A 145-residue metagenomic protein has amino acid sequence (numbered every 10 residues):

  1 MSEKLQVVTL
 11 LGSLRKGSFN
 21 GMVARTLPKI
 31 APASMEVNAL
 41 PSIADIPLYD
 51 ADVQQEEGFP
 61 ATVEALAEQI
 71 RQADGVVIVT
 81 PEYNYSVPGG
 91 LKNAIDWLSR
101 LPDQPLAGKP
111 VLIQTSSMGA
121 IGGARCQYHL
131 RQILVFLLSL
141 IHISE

Functional and structural regions predicted by a protein language model:
S2-E3, L106: Short, flexible coil/linker segments at domain boundaries that flank nucleotide/cofactor-interacting
E3-P32: N-terminal beta1-alpha1 ligand-phosphate binding loop
Q6, E36, P110: Residues at the starts of beta-strands that form the adenosine-phosphate
G12-S13, S42, S116: Cofactor-binding loop segments of dinucleotide-utilizing enzymes, especially the Rossmann-like FAD- and NAD(P)+-binding
P28-P47: N-terminal glycine-rich anion-binding loop in soluble enzyme alpha/beta folds
S42-G58: N-terminal beta-loop-helix "entrance" segment that forms/cooperates in small-molecule cofactor or anionic ligand
G58-L137: Helix-loop-strand module that forms the ligand-binding subsite of alpha/beta enzymes
I141-E145: Conserved small/polar residues in nucleotide/adenosyl-binding loops
